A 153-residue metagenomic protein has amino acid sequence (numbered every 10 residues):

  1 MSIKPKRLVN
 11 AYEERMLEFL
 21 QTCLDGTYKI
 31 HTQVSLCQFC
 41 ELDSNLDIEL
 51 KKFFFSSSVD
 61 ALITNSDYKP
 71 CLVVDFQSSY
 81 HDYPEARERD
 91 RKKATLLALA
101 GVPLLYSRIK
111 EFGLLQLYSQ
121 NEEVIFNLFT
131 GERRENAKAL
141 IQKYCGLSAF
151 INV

Functional and structural regions predicted by a protein language model:
M1-Q21: Nuclease catalytic cores
K6-L8, H31-K69: Active-site metal-binding core of divalent-cation-utilizing nuclease and nuclease-like domains
A11, R15, S56-S57, E88-K92 (+1 more regions): Short, well-structured alpha-helical interface segments that form or flank functional binding sites
Y12, F19, C23-G26, F54-P84: Long, low-complexity, intrinsically disordered polar/charged segments
M16, L20-L24, L97, F129 (+2 more regions): Hydrophobic, Leu/Ile/Phe/Ala-enriched alpha-helical segments that form helix-helix packing faces
K29-H31, L105: Conserved RecA-like helicase motor-core motifs
D67-Q120: Basic, amphipathic alpha-helical patches used to engage nucleic acids or provide basic targeting signals, exemplified
G101-V153: Basic, glycine-rich
